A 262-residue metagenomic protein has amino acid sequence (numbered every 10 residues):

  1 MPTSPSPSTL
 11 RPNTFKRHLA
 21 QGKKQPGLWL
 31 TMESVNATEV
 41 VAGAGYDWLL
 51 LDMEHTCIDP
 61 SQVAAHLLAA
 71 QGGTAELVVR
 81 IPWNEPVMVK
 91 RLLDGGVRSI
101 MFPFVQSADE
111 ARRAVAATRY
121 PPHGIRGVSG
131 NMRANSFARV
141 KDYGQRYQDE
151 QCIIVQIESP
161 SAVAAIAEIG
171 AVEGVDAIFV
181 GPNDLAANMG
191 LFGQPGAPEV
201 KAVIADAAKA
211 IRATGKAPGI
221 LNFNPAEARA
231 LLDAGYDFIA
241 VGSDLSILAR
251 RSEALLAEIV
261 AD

Functional and structural regions predicted by a protein language model:
P2-D262: Expand to "…catalyze enediolate/carbanion chemistry for C-C bond making/breaking, isomerization, decarboxylation
